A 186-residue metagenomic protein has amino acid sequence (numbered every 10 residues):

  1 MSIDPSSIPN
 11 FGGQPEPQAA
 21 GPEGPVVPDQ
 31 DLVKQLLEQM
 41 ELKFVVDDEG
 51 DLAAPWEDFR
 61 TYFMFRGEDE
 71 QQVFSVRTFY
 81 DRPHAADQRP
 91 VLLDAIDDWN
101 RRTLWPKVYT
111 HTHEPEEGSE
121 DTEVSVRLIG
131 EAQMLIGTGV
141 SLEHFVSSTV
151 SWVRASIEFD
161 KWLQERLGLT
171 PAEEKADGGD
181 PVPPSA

Functional and structural regions predicted by a protein language model:
M1-E68, V73: Charge-rich, low-complexity N-terminal segments
V33, L37-F44, I96, N100 (+2 more regions): Hydrophobic, Leu/Ile/Phe/Ala-enriched alpha-helical segments that form helix-helix packing faces
P55-F59, R77-R82, E131-L135: Secondary-structure transition/turn motif
M64, A86, V140: Short acidic, gly/pro-rich beta-turn/loop elements at beta-sheet edges and active-site/ligand-binding grooves
F79-R127, E131: Short, internal acidic amphipathic alpha-helical interface segments that mediate docking to partner proteins
I136-S148: A short acidic/glycine-rich loop-to-helix N-cap element
S147-L169: A conserved amphipathic terminal alpha-helix motif
L163-A186: Short, highly charged C-terminal tails/helix-capping segments
